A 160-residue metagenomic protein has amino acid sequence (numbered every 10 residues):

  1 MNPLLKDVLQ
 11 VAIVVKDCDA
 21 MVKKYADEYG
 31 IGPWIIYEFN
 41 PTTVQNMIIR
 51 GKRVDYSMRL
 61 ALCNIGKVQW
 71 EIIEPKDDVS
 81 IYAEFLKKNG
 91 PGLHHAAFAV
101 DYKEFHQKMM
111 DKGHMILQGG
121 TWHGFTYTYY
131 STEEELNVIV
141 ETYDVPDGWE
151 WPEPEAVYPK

Functional and structural regions predicted by a protein language model:
M1-I48: Long, hydrophobic N-terminal alpha-helical segment
M1-N2, A83-K87: Short, flexible, glycine/charge-rich loop motifs used to bind or transfer phosphoryl groups or to couple energy/partner
M1-P3, I13, E71, Q107-K160: Vicinal oxygen chelate
K6, V54-Y56, T121-H123: Short solvent-exposed loop/turn micro-motifs enriched in small/polar/acidic residues
V8-V15, Y25, L60, W70-I73 (+2 more regions): Short, structured motif recognition centered on aromatic/hydrophobic residues
V15-A20, G32-P33, I65-Q69, K76-I81 (+2 more regions): Vicinal oxygen chelate
V22-Y29, L86-N89, K112, W151-K160: Surface-exposed flexible segments
G32-E84, T126-D147: Conserved short beta-strand elements that form part of the metal-binding/catalytic scaffold of enzyme active sites
